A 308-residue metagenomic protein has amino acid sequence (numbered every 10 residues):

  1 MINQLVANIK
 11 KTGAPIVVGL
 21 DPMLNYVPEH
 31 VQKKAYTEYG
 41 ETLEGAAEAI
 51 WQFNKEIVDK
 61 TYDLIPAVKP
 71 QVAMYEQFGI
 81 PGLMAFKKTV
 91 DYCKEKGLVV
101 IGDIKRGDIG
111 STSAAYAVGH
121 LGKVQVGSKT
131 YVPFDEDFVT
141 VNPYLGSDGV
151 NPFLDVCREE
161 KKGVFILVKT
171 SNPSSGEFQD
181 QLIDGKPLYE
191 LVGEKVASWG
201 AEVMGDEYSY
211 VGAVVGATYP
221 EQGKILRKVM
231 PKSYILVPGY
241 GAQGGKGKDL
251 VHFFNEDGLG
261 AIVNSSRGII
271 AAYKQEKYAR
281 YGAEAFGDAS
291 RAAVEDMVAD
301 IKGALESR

Functional and structural regions predicted by a protein language model:
M1-K60, Y281: N-terminal glycine-rich anion-binding loop in soluble enzyme alpha/beta folds
V18, V68, D103, V139 (+2 more regions): Conserved, mostly hydrophobic/aromatic
G45-A46, K69-G82: Glycine-rich, proline-tolerant flexible connector loops at the mouths of alpha/beta enzymes
V58-L64, Y92-E95, L154-E159, R227-M230 (+1 more regions): Acidic (Asp/Glu)-rich catalytic clusters
I65, F134-D137, R158-V164, E207 (+2 more regions): Glycine-enriched alpha-helix->loop->beta-strand junction motifs that scaffold or abut catalytic
I104, D108-V211: Conserved anion-binding
A217-N264, G268-Q275: A C-terminal functional module that forms or caps the active site or interfaces directly with catalytic machinery
L250-E256, A271-R308: C-terminal helical cap(s) of enzyme catalytic domains, especially alpha/beta-barrels
